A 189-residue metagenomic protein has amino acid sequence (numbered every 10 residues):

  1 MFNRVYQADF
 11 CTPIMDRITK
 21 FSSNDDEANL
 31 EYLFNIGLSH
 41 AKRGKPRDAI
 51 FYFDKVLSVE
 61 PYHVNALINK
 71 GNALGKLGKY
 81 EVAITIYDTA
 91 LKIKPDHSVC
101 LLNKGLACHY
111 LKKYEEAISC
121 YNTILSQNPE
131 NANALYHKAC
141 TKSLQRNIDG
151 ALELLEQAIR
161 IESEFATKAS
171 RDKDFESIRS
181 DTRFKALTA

Functional and structural regions predicted by a protein language model:
M1-L33, K42-R43: Long, contiguous interaction/recruitment modules in multidomain scaffold/adaptor proteins
D9-I18, R43-Y52, K76-T89, Y110-T123 (+1 more regions): Structural signature of tandem alpha-helical TPR/SEL1-like repeats, specifically the intra-repeat loop/turn
L30-E31, V64-N65, S98-V99, A132-N133 (+1 more regions): Helix-start (N-cap) detector for alpha-helical repeat units in TPR-like alpha-solenoids, especially tetratricopeptide
N35, N69, N103, Y110 (+2 more regions): Canonical tetratricopeptide repeat
Y136, S143-T167: TPR/TPR-like (Sel1-like) alpha-helical repeat modules
C140, E164-L187: TPR/TPR-like alpha-solenoid helical repeat scaffolds
